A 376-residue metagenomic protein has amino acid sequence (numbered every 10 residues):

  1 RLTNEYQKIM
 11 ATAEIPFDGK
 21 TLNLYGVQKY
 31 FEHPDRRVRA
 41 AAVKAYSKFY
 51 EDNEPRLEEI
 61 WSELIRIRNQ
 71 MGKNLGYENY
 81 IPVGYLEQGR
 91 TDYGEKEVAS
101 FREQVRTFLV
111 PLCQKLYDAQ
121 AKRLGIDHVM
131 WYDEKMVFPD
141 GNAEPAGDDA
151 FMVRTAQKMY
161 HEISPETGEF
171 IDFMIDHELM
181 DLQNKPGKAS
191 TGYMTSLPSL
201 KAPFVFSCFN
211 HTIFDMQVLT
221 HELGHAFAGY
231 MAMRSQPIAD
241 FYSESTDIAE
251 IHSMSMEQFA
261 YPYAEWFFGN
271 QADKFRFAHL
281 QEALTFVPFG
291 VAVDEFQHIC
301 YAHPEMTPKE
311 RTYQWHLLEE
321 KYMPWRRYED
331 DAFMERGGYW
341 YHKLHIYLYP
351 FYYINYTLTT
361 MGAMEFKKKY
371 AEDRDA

Functional and structural regions predicted by a protein language model:
R1-A376: Cation-handling catalytic/transport regions enriched in His/Asp/Glu
